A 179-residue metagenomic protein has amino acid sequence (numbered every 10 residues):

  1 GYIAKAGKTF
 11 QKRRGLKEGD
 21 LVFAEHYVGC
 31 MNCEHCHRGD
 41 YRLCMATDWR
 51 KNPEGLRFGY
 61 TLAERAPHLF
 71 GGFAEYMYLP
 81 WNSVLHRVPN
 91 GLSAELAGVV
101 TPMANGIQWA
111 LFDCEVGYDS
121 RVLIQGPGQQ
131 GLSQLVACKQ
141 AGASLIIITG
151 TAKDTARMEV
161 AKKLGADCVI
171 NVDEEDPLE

Functional and structural regions predicted by a protein language model:
G1-H37, Y41-R42, P89-G91: Glycine-rich beta-strand-centered segment in the early N-terminal region that forms part of a ligand/cofactor-binding
I3, M77, G106, C138 (+1 more regions): Conserved hydrophobic/aromatic pocket- or pore-lining residues that grip, position, or stack substrates in active sites
D20, D119-S120, S144: Nucleotide donor/acceptor-binding cores
Y27-V28, R42, S83, G128 (+2 more regions): Flexible, active-site-proximal loop/turn residues at the rims of small-molecule/cofactor binding pockets and catalytic
C30-Q125: NAD(P)H dinucleotide-binding glycine-rich loop of Rossmann-like/cofactor-binding domains, especially the beta1-alpha1
I124-P127, K139-E179: Adenosine-nucleotide cofactor-binding segment
G131-L132: N-terminal Rossmann-fold NAD(P) dinucleotide-binding loop
